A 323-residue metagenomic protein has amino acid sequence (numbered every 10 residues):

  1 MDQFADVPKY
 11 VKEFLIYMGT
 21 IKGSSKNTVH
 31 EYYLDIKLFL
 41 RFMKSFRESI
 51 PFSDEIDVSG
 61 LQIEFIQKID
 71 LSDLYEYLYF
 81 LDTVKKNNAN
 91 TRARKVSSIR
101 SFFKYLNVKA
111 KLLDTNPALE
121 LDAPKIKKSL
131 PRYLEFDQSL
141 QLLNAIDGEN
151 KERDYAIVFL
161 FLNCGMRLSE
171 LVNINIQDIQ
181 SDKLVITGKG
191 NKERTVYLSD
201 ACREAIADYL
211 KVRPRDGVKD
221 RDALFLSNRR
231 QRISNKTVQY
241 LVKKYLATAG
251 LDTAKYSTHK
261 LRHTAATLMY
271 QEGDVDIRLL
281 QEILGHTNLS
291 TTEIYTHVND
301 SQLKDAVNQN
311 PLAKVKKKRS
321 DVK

Functional and structural regions predicted by a protein language model:
M1-K323: Conserved catalytic core of the tyrosine transesterase superfamily
